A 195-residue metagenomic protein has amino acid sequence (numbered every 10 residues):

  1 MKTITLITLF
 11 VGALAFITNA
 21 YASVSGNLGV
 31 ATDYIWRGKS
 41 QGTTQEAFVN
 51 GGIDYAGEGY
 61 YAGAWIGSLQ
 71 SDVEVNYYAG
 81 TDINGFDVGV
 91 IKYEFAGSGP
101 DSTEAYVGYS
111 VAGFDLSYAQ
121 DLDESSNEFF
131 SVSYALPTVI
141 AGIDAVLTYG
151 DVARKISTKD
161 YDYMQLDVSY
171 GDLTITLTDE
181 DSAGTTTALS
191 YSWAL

Functional and structural regions predicted by a protein language model:
K2-T8, G12, F16-L195: Outer-membrane beta-barrel proteins
